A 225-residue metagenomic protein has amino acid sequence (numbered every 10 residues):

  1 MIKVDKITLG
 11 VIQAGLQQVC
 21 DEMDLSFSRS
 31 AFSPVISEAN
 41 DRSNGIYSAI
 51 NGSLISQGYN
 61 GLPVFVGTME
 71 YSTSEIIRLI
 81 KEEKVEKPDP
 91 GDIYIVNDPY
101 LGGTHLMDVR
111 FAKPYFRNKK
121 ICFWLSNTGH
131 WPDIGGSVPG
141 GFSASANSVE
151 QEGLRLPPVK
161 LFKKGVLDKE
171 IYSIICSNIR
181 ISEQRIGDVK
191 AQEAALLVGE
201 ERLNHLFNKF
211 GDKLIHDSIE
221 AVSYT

Functional and structural regions predicted by a protein language model:
G15-A39, D98-G102: Short, basic/aromatic recognition patches
E38-R42, M107-V109: Short, small/polar residue-rich loop motifs at catalytic or cofactor-binding pockets
N44-G45, K113: Generic short beta-strand
A49-Q57, G67-D98: Regulatory sensory and allosteric helical modules in signal-transduction proteins and certain transcription factors
L62-I76, P132-G141: A short, polar/charged loop-to-alpha-helix boundary motif
D108-N118, S126: A short, hydrophobic, proline-anchored segment that marks a local hinge/packing element in signaling and regulatory
I121-G199: Mobile "lid/hinge" segments at catalytic clefts and subdomain interfaces of large enzymes
Y224-T225: Conserved small/polar residues in nucleotide/adenosyl-binding loops
